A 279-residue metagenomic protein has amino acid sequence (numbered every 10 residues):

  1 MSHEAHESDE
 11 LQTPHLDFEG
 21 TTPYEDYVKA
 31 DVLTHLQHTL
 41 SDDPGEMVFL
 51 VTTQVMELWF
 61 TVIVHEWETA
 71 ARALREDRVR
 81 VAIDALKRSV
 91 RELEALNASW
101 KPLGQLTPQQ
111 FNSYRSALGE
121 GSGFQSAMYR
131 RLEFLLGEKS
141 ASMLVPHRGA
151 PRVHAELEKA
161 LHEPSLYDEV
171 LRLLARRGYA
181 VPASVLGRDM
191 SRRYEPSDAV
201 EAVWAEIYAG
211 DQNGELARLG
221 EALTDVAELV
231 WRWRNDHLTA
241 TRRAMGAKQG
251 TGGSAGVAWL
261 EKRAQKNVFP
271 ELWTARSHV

Functional and structural regions predicted by a protein language model:
S2-V279: Surface-exposed peri-terminal alpha-helical interaction modules
